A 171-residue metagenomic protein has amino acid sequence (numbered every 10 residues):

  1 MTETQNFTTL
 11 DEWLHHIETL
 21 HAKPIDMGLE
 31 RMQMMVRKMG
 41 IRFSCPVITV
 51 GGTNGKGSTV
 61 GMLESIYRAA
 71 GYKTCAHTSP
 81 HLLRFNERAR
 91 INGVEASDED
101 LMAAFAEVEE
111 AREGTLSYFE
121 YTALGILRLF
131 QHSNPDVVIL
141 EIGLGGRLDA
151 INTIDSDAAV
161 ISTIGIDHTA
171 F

Functional and structural regions predicted by a protein language model:
M1-G52, T59-G61, S65-A70: Short functional linear segments
I17, T53, T74, I139 (+1 more regions): Residue-level signal for inorganic ion chemistry
P24-I25, L29, Q33-F43, A69-I154 (+1 more regions): ATP-dependent carboxylate-amine ligase catalytic core
T49, R90, V160: Conserved beta-strand segments that form the floor/walls of ligand-binding pockets within enzyme and binding domains
N54-K56, H81-L82: Short active-site-proximal "capping" loops at secondary-structure junctions
A158-G165: Conserved beta-strand/loop subsegment of P-loop NTPase cores
